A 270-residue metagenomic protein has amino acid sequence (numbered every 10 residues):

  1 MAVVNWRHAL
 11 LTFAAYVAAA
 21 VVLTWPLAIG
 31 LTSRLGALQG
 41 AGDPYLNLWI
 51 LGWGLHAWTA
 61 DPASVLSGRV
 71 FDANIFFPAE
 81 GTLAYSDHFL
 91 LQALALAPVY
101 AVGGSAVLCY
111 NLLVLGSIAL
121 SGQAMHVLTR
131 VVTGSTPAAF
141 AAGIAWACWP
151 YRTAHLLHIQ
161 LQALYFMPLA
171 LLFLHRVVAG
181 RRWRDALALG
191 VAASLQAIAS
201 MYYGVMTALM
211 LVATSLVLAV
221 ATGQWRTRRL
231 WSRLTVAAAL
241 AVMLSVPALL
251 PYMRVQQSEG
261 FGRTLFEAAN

Functional and structural regions predicted by a protein language model:
M1-P26, R233, A238-A239: Start-transfer (signal-anchor) and selected internal transmembrane alpha helices of multi-pass inner/ER membrane
A2-L10, G36-Q39, R130-P137, R182-L187 (+1 more regions): Membrane-interfacial loop-to-helix junctions in multi-pass inner-membrane proteins
R7-L11, A101-L113, G134-A142: Membrane-interface starts of transmembrane alpha-helices
F13, S86-A97, A139-G143, L169: Generic alpha-helical secondary structure signal
Y16, V22, L112-V220, A237-A241 (+1 more regions): Membrane-embedded helix bundles of polyisoprenyl
A19-S121, W149-L164, N270: Membrane-interface coil-to-helix junctions
T24, A28-T32, D61, S105 (+3 more regions): Transmembrane helix-loop junctions in multipass membrane proteins, especially transporters and channels
S200, V236-L265: Membrane-lumen/periplasm interface segments of specific transmembrane helices in polyprenyl phosphate-linked
